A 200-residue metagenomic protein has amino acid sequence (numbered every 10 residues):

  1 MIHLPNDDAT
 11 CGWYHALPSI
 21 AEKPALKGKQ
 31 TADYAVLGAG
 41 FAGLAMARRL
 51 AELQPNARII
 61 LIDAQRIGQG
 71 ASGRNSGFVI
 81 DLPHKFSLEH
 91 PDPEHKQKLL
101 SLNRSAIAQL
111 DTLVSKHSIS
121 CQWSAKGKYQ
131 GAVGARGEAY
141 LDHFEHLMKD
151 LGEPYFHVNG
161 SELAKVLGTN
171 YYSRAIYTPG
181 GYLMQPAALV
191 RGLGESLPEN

Functional and structural regions predicted by a protein language model:
M1-Y34, E52-R58: Extreme N-terminal leader/targeting segments of oxidoreductases
K27, Q69-S72, V166-T169: Short glycine-biased active-site loop of nucleotidyltransferases that positions the nucleotide triphosphate and helps
G38-L44, A64: Glycine-rich Rossmann-fold phosphate-binding loop(s) that bind the pyrophosphate of adenine dinucleotide cofactors
G43-A47, N103-A108, V190: Short, hydrophobic/amphipathic alpha-helical packing segments that form internal helix faces or helix-helix interfaces
A47, A51, S196-P198: Gly/Ala-rich phosphate-binding loop of Rossmann-like dinucleotide-binding domains, activating on the conserved
A51-R74: Glycine-rich FAD pyrophosphate-binding loop
I80-S161: Dinucleotide-binding Rossmann-like beta1-alpha1 core, especially the glycine-rich loop that anchors the ADP
A139, E145-H146, Y171-N200: Helical element adjacent to the flavin cofactor pocket in flavoenzyme catalytic cores
